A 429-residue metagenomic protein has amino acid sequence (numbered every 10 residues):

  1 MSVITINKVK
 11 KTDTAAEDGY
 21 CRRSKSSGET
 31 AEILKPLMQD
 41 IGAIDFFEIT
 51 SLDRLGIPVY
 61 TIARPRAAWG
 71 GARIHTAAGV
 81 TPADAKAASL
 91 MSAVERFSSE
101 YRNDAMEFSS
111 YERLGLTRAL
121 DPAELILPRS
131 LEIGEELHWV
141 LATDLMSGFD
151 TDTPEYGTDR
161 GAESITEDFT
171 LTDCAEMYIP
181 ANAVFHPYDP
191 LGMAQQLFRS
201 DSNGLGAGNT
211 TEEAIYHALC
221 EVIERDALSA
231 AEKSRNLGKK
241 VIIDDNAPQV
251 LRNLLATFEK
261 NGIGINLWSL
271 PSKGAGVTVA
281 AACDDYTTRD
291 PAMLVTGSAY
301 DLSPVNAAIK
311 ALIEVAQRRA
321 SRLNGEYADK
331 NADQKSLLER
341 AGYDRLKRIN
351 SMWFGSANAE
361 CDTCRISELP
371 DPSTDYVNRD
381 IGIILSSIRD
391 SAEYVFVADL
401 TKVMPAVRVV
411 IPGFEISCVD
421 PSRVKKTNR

Functional and structural regions predicted by a protein language model:
M1-R429: Helix-biased "structured C-terminal domain" signature
